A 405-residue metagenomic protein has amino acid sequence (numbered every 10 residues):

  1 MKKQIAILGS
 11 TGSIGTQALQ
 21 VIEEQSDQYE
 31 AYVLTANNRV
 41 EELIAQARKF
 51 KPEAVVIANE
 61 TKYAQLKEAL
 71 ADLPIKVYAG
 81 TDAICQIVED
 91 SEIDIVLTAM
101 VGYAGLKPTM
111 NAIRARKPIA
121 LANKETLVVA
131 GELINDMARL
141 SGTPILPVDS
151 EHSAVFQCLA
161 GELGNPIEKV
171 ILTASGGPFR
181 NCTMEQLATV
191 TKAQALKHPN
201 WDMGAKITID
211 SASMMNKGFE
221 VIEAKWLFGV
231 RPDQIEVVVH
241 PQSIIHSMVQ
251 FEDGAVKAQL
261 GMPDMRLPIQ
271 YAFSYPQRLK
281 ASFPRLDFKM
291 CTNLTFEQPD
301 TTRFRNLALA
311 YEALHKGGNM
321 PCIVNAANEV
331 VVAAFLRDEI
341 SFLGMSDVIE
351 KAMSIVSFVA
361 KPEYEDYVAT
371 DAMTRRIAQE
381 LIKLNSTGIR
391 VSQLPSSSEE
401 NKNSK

Functional and structural regions predicted by a protein language model:
M1-K405: Catalytic, metal-anchored helix/loop core of enzyme active sites in primary metabolism
